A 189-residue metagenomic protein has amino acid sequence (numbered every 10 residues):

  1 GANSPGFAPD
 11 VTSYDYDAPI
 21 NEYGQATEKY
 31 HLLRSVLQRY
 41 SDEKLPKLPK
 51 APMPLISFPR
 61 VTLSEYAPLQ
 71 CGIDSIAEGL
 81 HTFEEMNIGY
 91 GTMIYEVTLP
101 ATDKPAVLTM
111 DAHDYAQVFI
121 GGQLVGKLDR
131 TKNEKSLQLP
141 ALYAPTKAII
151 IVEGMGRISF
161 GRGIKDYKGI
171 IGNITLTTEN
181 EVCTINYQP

Functional and structural regions predicted by a protein language model:
G1-E78: Extended substrate-binding grooves/exosites of carbohydrate-active enzymes
D10-D17, F119-K168: Beta-strand-rich ligand-recognition modules
P52-I56, R157-T178: Short amphipathic alpha-helical linker/capping segments at the junctions of internal repeats and modular domains
S64-Y95, P189: Edge strands and adjacent loops of beta-rich recognition modules
G91-M93, P100-V107: Extended extracellular/luminal ectodomain segments enriched in beta-structured repeat modules
P105-F119, A148, P189: Aromatic-lined ligand-binding clefts that engage carbohydrates, nucleic acids, or primary amines
T177-P189: Compositionally biased low-complexity segments at domain edges in trafficked proteins and select soluble regulators
